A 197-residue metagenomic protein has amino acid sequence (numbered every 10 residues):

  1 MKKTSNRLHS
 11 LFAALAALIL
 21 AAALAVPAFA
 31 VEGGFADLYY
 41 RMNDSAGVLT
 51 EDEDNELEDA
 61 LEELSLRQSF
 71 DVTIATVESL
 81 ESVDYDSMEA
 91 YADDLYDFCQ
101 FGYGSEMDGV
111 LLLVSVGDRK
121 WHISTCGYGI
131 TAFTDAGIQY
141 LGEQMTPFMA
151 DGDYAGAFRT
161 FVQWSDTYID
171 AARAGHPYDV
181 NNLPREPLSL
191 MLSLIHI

Functional and structural regions predicted by a protein language model:
K3-L15: Bacterial N-terminal signal peptides that target proteins for export
A14-A25: Bacterial N-terminal signal peptides
F29-M191: Folded, non-transmembrane soluble domains that reside on the lumenal/extracytoplasmic side of membranes
I195-I197: Conserved small/polar residues in nucleotide/adenosyl-binding loops
